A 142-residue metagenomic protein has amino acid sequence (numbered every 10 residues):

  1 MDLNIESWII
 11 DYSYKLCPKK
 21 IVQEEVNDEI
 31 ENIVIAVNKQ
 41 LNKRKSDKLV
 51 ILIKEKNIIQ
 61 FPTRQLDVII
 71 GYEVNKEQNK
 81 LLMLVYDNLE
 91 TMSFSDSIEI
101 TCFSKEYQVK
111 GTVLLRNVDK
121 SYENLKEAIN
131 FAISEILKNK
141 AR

Functional and structural regions predicted by a protein language model:
M1-R44, K48: Charge-rich, low-complexity N-terminal segments
D2-N4, Q65, K80-M83, L114 (+1 more regions): Acidic/proline-rich low-complexity IDRs
L3, S13, I33, F61 (+3 more regions): Extended hydrophobic/Leu-rich segments
L3-I5, K39, K80, N88-L89 (+2 more regions): Short linear motifs in intrinsically disordered/low-complexity regions
D28, K45, I53-K56, I129 (+1 more regions): Generic low-complexity, intrinsically disordered sequence content enriched in small uncharged/hydrophobic residues
R44-S97: Amphipathic, interaction-prone secondary-structure segments
F94-R142: Ampiphathic alpha-helical segments that act as solvent-exposed interaction surfaces
